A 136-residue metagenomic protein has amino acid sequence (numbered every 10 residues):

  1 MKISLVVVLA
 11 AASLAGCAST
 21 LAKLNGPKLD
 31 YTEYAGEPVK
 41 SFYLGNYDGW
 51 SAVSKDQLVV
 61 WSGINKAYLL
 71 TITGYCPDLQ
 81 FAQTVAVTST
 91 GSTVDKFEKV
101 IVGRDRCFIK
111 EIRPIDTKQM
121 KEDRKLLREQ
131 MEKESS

Functional and structural regions predicted by a protein language model:
M1-V6: Bacterial N-terminal signal peptides that target proteins for export
V7, Y43, I115-D116: Poly-acidic low-complexity segments
A12, F42-G45, C107: Structured loop/turn residues at beta-strand edges in well-structured enzyme cores
A15-G16: C-terminal motif of bacterial Sec signal peptides marking the signal peptidase cleavage site
S19-D78: N-terminal secretory signal peptides
G74-S136: Helix-rich interaction surfaces within compact, conserved domain-sized segments that mediate assembly or partner
